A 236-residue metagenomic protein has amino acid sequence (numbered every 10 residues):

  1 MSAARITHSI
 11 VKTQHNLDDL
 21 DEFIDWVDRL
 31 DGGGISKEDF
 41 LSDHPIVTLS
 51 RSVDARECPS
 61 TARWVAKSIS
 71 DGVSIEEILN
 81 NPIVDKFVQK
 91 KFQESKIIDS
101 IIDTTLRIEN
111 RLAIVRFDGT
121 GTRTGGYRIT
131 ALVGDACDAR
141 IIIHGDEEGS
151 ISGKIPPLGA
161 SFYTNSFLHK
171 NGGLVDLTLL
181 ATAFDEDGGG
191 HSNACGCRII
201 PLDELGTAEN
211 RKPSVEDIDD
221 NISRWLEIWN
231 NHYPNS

Functional and structural regions predicted by a protein language model:
M1-S70: Short alpha-helices
A3, D19, F23, I83 (+5 more regions): General structural feature for long, well-ordered alpha-helical segments within catalytic domains of soluble enzymes
S9, D25, R29, T48-R51 (+4 more regions): Charged/polar, solvent-exposed surface patches and flexible loops
H15-D18, V73, V175, P213: Short coil/turn linker and secondary-structure boundary residues
L30-G33, D71-I75, I228, H232-N235: Surface-exposed polar/charged interaction patches
F40-T124: A charged, amphipathic alpha-helical module
A113-S236: Glycine-rich, acidic loop segments that terminate in or are immediately followed by a histidine
